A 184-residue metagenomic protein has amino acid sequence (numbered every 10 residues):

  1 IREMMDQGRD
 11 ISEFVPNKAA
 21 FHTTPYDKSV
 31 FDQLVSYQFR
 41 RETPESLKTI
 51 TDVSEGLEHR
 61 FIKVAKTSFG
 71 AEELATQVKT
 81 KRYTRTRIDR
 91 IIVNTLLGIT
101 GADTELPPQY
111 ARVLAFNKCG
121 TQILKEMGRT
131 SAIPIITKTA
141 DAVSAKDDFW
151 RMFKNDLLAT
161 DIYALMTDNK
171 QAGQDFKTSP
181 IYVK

Functional and structural regions predicted by a protein language model:
R2-K184: Active-site cores that bind ATP or allylic diphosphates and position pyrophosphate for catalysis
